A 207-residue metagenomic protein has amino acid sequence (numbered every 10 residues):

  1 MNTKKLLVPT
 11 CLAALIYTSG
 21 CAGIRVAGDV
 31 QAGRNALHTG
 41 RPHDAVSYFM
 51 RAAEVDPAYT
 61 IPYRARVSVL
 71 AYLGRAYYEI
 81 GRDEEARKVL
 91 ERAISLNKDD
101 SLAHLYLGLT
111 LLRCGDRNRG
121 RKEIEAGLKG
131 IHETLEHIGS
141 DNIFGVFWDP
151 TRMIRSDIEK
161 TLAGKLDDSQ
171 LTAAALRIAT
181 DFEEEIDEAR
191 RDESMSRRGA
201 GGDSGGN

Functional and structural regions predicted by a protein language model:
A53, L109-E136, A163-L166: TPR/TPR-like (Sel1-like) alpha-helical repeat modules
T134-N207: Terminal, low-structured helical/coil segments at or just beyond the last alpha-helical repeat
